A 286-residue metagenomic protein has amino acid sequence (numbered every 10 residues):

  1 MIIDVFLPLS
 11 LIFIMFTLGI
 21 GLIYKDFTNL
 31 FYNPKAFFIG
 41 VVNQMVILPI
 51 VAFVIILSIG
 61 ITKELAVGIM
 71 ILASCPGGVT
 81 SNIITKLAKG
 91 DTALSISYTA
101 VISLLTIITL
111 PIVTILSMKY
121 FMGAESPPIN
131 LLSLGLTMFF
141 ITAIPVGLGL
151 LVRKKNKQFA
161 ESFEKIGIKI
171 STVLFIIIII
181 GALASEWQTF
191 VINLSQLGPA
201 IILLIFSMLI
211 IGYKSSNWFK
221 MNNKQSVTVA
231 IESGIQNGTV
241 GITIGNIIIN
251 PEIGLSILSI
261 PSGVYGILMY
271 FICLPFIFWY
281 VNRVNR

Functional and structural regions predicted by a protein language model:
M1-R286: Alpha-helical transmembrane segments of multi-pass small-molecule/ion transporters
